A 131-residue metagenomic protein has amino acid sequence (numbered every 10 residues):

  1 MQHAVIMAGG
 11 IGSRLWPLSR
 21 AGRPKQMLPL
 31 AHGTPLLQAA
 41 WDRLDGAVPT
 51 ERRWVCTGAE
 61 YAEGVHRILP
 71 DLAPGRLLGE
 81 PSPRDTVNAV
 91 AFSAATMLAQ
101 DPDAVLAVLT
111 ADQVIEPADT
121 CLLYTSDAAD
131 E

Functional and structural regions predicted by a protein language model:
M1-I6, R14-P17, A21, P29-T110 (+1 more regions): Conserved N-terminal catalytic core of the sugar/cofactor nucleotidyltransferase
G10: Conserved G/P- and acidic residue-centered "switch" motifs that form tight phosphate/ATP-binding loops in soluble
I115, D130: Short, glycine/acidic-enriched loop or turn micro-motifs at the edges of active sites
Y124-A129: Conserved small/polar residues in nucleotide/adenosyl-binding loops
